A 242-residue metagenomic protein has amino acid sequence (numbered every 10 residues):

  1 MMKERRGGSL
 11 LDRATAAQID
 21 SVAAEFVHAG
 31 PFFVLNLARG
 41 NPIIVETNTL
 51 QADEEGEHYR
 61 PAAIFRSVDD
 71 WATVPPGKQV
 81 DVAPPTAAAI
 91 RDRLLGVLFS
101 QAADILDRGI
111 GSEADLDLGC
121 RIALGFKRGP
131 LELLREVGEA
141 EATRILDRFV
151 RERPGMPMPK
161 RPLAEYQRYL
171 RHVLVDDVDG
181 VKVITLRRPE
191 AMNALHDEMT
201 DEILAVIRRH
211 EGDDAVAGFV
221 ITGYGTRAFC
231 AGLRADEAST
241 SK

Functional and structural regions predicted by a protein language model:
M1-D179, S241: N-terminal glycine-rich phosphate-binding loop for ADP-containing cofactors
L131, R227-A228: Long amphipathic alpha-helical tracts in eukaryotic proteins
A164-R227, S239: Conserved CoA-thioester-binding segment of acyl-CoA-metabolizing enzymes
A231-L233: Short helix- or helix-capping micro-motifs that position conserved polar/aromatic residues at function-defining sites
A235-K242: An acidic, glycine-rich surface segment that forms the CoA-thioester-binding/catalytic face of crotonase-fold enzymes
